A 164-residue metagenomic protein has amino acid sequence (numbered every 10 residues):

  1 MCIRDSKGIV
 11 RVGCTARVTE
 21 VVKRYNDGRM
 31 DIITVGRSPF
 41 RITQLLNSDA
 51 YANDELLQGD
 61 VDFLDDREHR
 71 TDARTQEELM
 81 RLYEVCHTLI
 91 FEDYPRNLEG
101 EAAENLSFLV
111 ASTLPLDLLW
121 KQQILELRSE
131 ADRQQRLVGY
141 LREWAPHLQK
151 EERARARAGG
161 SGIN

Functional and structural regions predicted by a protein language model:
R4-N164: N-terminal low-complexity, acidic/polar interaction/targeting segments
